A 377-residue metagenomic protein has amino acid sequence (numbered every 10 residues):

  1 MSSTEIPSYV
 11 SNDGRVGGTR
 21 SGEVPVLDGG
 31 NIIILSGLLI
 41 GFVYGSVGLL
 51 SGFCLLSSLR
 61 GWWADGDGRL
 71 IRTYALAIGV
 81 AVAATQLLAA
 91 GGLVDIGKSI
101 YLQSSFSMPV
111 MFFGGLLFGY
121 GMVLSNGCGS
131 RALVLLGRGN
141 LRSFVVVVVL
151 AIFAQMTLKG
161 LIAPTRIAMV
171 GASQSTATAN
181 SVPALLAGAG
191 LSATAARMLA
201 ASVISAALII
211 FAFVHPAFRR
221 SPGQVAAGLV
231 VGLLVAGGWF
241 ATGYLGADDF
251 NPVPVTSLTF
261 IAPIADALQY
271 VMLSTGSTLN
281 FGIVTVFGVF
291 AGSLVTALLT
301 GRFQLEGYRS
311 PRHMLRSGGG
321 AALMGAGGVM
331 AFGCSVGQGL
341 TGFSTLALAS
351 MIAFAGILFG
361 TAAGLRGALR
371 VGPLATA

Functional and structural regions predicted by a protein language model:
M1-S3, S11-N12, G17-G18: A cross-taxon signal for low-complexity, glycine/charged-rich
T4-I6, G18-A377: Membrane-interfacial helix-loop segments of redox and metal-homeostasis proteins, especially TM-loop-TM junctions
